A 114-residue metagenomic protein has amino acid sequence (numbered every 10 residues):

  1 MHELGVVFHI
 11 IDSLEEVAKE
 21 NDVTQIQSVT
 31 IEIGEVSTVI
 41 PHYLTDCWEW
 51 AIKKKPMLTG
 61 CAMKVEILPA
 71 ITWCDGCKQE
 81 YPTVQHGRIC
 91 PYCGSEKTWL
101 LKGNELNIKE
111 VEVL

Functional and structural regions predicted by a protein language model:
M1-K64: Long, charged N-terminal interaction/targeting segments
I33, I67, E110: Flexible glycine-/small-residue-rich
A62-P69, Q79-V84: Short, flexible, mixed-charge glycine/proline-rich loop motifs that serve as phosphate/nucleic-acid-contacting
T72, R88, L106: Cys/His-enriched microdomains
C74-C77, C90-C93: Short cysteine-rich clusters marking metal-coordination/redox-active sites
P82, S95-W99: Short functional micro-motifs and their immediate structural scaffolds
T98-E110: Short metal-binding segments enriched for Cys and/or His
E112-L114: Short acidic/polar capping segments at secondary-structure boundaries
